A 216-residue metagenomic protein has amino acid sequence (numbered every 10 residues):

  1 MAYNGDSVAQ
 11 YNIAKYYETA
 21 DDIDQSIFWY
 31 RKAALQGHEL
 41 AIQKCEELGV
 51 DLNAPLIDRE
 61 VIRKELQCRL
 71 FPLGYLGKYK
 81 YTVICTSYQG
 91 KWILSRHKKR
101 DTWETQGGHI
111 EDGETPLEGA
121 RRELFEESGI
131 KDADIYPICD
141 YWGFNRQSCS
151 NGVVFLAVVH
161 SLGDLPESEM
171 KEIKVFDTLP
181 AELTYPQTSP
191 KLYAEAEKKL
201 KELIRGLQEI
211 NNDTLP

Functional and structural regions predicted by a protein language model:
Y3-D6, Q36-H38: Short helix-capping/linker turns of helical repeat alpha-solenoids
N53-V83: Acidic, metal-coordinating catalytic segment for phosphate/diphosphate chemistry, firing primarily on the Nudix
S87-E126: Conserved Nudix-box catalytic region and its N-terminal flanking loop in Nudix hydrolases and closely related
I110-D134, I138-E197: Unchanged
